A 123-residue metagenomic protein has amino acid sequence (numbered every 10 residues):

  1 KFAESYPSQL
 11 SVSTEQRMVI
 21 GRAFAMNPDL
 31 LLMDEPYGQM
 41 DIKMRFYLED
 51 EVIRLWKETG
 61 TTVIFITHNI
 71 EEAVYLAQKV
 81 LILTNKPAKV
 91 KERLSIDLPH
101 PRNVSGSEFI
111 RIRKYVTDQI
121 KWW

Functional and structural regions predicted by a protein language model:
K1-S8: Conserved ABC nucleotide-binding domain
S11-R17: ABC ATPase nucleotide-binding domain "signature motif"
N27: Conserved catalytic motifs of ABC-family nucleotide-binding domains
L31-D34: Catalytic Walker B motif of ABC-type/P-loop ATPase nucleotide-binding domains
R45-T59: Helical segment within the ABC ATPase nucleotide-binding domain
G60-I66: Conserved H-loop
K86-R113: Conserved beta-strand-loop-alpha-helix hinge in the C-terminal portion of ABC ATPase nucleotide-binding domains
